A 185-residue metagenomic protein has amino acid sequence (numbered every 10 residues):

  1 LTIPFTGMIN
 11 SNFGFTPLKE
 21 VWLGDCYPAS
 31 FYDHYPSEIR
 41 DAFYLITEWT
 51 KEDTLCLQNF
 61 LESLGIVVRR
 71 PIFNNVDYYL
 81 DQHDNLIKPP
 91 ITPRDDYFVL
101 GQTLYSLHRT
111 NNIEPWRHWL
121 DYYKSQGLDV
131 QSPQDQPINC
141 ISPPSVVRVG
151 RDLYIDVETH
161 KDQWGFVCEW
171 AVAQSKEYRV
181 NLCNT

Functional and structural regions predicted by a protein language model:
T2-T185: The feature marks the mature, well-folded catalytic cores of soluble enzymes
